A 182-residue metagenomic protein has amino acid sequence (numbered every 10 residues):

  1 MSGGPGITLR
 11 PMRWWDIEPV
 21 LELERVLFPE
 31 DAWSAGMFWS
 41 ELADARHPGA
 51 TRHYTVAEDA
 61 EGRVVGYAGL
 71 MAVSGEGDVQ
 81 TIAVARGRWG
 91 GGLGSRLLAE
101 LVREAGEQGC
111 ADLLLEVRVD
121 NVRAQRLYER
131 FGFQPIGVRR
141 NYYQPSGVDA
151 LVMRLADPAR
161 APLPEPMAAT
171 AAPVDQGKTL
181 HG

Functional and structural regions predicted by a protein language model:
S2-G3, I7, P11-W15, P19-W89 (+3 more regions): Acetyl-CoA-dependent GNAT
G36, L114-E116, E129, Q134-L151: Conserved catalytic-core motifs of GNAT/GCN5-like acyltransferases
V84, R118-V119: Short amphipathic helical patch at the helix-1/turn junction of helix-turn-helix
L98, D120-A124, N141-S146: Short glycine/proline-centered loop/turn elements that form peptide/ligand docking sites
Q108, R126, R130-F131: Structural motif
